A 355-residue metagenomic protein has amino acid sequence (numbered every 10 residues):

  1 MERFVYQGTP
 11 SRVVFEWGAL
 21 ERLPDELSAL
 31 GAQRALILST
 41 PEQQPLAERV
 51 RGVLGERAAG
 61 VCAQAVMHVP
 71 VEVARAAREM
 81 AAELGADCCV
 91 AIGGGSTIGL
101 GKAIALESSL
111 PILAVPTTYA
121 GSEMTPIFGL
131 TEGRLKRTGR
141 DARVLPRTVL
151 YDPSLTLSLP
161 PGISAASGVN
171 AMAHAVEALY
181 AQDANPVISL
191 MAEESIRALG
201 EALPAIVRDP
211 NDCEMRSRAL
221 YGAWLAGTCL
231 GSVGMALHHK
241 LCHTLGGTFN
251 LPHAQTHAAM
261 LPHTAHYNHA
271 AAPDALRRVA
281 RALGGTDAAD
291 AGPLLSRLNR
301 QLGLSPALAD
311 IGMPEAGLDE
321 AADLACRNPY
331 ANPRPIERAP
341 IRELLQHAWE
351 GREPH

Functional and structural regions predicted by a protein language model:
M1-C88, L308: ATP/NTP phosphate-donor binding region
S11, E21, D25, L106-L190 (+2 more regions): A glycine/threonine-rich phosphate-anchoring loop and its flanking beta-alpha core in nucleotide/phosphate-binding
R12, R34-L36, G60, D87-V90 (+5 more regions): Structural motif
L20-L23, Q43-A47, V71-A74, S96-A103 (+3 more regions): Short glycine/serine/threonine-rich phosphate/pyrophosphate-binding segments that cradle anionic phosphate groups
A81-I104, S108-Y119, L241: A short, small-residue-rich loop immediately preceding and capping a beta-strand
A178, Q182-L294: Active-site segments that bind and position negatively charged phosphate/pyrophosphate groups
G284-H355: C-terminal charged capping/lid subdomain of soluble metabolic enzymes
